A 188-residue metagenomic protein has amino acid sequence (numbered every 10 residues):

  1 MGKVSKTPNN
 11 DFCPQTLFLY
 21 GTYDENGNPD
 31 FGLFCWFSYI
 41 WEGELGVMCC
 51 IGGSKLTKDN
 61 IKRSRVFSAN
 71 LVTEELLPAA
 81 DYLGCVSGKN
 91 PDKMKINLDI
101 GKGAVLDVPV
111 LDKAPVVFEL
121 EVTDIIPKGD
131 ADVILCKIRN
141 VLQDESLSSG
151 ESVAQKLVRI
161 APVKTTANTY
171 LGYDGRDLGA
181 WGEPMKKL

Functional and structural regions predicted by a protein language model:
M1-L188: Basic, polyanion-binding surface patches
